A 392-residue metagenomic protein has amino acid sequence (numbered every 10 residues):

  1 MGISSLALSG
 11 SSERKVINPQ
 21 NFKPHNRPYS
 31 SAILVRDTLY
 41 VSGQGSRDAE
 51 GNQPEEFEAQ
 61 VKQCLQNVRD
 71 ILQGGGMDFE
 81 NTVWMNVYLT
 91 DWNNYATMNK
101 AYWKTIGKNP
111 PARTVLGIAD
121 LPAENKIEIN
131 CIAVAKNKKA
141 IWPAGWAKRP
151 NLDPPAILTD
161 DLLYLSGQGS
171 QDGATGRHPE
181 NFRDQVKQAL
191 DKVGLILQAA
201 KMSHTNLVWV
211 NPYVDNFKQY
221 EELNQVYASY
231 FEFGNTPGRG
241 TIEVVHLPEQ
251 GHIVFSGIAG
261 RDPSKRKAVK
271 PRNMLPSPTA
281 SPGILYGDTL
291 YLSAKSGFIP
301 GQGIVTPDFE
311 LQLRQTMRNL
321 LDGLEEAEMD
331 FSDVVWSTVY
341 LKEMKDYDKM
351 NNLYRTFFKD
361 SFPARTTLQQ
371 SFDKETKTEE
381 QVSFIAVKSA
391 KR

Functional and structural regions predicted by a protein language model:
G2-Q66, D70-W84, L89-D191, L195-R318 (+2 more regions): N-terminal presequence-like segments and the immediate start of the first folded domain
